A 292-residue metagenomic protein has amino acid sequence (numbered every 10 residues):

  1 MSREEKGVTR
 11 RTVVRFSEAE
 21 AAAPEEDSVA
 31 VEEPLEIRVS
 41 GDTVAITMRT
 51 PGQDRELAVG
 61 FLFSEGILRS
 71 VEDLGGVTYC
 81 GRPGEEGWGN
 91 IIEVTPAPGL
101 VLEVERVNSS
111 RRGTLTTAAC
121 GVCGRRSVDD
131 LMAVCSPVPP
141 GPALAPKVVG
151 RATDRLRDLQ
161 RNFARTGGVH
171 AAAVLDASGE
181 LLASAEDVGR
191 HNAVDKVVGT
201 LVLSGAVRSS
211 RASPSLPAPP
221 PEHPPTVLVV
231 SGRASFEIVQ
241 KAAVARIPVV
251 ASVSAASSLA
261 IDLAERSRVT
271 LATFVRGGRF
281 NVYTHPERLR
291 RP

Functional and structural regions predicted by a protein language model:
M1-E18, S209-P221, R291-P292: Short, low-complexity, intrinsically disordered N-terminal peptides in bacterial proteins
M1-V169, D176-A177: Intrinsically disordered, low-complexity regions enriched in acidic/Ser/Thr/Pro/Gln residues
P34-E36, T43-I46, I91-E93, C120-G121 (+6 more regions): Structural motif
V71-G76, G81-E85, D129-S136, V207-R208 (+2 more regions): Low-complexity, flexible helical/coil segments
S127, G179, S235, E287: Short, glycine/serine-rich, charged loops/turns that create anion-binding and catalytic segments at active sites
L131-C135, A183-D187, Q240: A short secondary-structure junction signal
A143-E222, V227-V229: Zinc-dependent deaminase catalytic domain
H191-H285, R291: Feature captures the catalytic cores and cofactor-binding loops of soluble hydro-lyases/lyases that act on carboxylate
